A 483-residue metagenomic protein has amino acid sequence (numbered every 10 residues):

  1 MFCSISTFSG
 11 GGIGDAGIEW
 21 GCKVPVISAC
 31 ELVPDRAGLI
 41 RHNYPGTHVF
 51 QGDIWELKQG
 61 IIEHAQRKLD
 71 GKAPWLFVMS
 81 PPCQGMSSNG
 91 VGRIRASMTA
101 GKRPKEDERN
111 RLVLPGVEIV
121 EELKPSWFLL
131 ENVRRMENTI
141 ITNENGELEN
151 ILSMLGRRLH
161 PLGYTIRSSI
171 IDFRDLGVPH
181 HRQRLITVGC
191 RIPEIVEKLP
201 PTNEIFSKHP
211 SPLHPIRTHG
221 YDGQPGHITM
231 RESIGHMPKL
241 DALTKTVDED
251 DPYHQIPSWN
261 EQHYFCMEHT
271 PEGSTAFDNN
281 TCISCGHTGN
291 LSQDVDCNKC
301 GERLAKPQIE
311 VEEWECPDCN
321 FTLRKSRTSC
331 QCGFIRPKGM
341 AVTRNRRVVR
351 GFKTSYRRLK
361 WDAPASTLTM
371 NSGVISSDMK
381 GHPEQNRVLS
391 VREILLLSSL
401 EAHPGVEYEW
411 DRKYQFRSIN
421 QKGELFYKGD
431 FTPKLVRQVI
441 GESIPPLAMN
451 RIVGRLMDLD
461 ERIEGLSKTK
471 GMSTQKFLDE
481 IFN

Functional and structural regions predicted by a protein language model:
M1, K124, H181-R182, W361-P364: Short, well-ordered loop/turn elements at secondary-structure boundaries
F2-K124, V133-S153, H160: Core alpha/beta nucleotide-donor-binding catalytic domains of modification enzymes
S9-G12, N150, I234, D479-N483: Class I S-adenosyl-L-methionine
G12, P34, P82-Q84, R134-R135 (+4 more regions): Short, solvent-exposed loop/turn segments at secondary-structure junctions
G12, P34, Q59, N110-L114 (+9 more regions): A structural signal for well-ordered alpha-helical segments within the folded catalytic domains of diverse enzymes
Q66-K68, S88-S355: Class I S-adenosyl-L-methionine
P252-N483: C-terminal target-recognition/interaction regions appended to catalytic cores
